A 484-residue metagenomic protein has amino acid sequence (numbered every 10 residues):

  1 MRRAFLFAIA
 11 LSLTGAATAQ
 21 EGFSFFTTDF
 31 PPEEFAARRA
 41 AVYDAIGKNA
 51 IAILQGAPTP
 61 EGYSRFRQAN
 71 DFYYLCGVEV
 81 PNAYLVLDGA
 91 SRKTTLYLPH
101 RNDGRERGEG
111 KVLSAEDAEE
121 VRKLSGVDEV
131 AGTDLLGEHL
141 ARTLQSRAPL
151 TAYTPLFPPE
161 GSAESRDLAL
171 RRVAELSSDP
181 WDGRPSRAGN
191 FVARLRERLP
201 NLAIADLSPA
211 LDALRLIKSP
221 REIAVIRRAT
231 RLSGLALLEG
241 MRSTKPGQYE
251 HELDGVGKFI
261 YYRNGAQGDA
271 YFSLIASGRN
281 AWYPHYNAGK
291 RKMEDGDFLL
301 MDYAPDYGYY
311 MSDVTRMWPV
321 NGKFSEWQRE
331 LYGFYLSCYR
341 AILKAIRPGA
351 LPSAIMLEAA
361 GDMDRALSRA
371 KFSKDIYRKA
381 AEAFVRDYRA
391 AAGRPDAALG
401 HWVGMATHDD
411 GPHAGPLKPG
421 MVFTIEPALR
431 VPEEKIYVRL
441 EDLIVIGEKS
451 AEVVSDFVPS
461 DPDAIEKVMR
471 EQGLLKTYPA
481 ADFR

Functional and structural regions predicted by a protein language model:
M1-A4, M356: Positively charged n-region of N-terminal signal peptides that target proteins for export
A4-G15: Bacterial N-terminal signal peptides
A17-R484: Active-site neighborhoods and metal-handling regions in enzymes and metal-associated proteins
